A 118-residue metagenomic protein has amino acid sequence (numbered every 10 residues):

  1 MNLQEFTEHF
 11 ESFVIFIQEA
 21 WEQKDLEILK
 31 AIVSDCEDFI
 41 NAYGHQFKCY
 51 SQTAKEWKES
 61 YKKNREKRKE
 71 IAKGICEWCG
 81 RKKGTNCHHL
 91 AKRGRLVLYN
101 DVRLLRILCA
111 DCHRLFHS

Functional and structural regions predicted by a protein language model:
M1-E5, W21: Hydrophobic alpha-helical membrane-insertion segments
F6-F13: Short amphipathic alpha-helical heptad-repeat segments
E8, E27, K92-R93, H117: Alpha-helical and His/Cys-centered functional microenvironments
Q18-L29: Charged, low-complexity interaction regions
A31-I75, L96-Y99, R103: Short, charged surface segments at domain edges that flank catalytic/cofactor-binding sites
E77-I107, F116: Histidine-centered nuclease catalytic patch
A110: DNA major-groove recognition helix of helix-turn-helix/homeodomain DNA-binding modules
